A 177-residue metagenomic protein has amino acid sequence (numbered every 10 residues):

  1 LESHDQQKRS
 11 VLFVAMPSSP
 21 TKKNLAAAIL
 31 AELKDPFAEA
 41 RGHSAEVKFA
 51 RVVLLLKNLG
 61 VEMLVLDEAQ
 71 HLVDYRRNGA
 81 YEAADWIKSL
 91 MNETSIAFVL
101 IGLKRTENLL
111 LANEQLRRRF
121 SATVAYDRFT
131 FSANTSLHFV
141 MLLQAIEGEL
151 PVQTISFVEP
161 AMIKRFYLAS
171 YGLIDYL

Functional and structural regions predicted by a protein language model:
R9-L12, M16-A38: Conserved NTP-binding/hydrolysis module of P-loop NTPases
P17, F37-R41, H71-G79: Flexible beta-alpha connector loops of hexameric P-loop NTPases
K34-L56: Central P-loop NTPase core of STAND/AAA+ ATPases
S44-V52, T154-A169: Short conserved motifs of the RecA-like P-loop NTPase core
L55-G79: Conserved P-loop NTPase "ATPase switch" module shared by AAA+ and STAND
H71-R76, A83-A161: The catalytic "switch" region of P-loop NTPases
A169-L177: The conserved phosphate-sensing helix
